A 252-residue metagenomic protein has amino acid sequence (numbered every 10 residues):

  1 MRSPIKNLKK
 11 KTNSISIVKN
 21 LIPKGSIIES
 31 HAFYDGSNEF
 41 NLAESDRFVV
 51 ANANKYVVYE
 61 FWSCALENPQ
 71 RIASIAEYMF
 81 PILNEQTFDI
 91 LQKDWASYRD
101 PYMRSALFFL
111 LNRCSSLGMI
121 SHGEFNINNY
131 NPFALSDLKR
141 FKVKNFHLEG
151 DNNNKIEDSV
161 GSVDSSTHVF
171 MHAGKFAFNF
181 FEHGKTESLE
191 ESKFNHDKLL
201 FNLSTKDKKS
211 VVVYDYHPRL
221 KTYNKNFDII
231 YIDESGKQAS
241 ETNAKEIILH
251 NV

Functional and structural regions predicted by a protein language model:
M1-I15, L21-K24, P69-G184: SAM-dependent nucleic-acid methyltransferase catalytic core
N20, S26-K93: SAM cofactor-binding core of SAM-dependent methyltransferases, primarily the Rossmann-like beta-alpha-beta module
K24-I28, R47-F48, V143-H147, F201-S210: Short active-site oxyanion
S30-Y34, N52-A53, E149-N152, M171-A173 (+1 more regions): Short His-Asn-centered micro-motif
F33-S37, A134-S136, Y214-R219: Short, polar loop motifs at secondary-structure junctions
N41-S45, F141, R219-N226: Short loop/helix-cap segments at secondary-structure boundaries that form the rim of catalytic
N54-V58, K175, D233-S240: Short, acidic/turn-prone active-site loops that include or flank metal/cofactor- and phosphate-binding residues
E190-V252: Long, positively charged, glycine-interspersed low-complexity recognition regions
